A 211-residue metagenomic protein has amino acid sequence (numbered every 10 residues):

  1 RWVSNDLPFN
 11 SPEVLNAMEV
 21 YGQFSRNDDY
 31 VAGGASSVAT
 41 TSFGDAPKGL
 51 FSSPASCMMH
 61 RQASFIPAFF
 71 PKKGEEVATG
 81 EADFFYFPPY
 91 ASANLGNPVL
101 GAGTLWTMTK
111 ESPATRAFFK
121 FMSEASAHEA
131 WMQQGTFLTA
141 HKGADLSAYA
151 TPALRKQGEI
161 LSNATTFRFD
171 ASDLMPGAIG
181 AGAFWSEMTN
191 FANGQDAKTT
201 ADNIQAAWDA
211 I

Functional and structural regions predicted by a protein language model:
R1-M18, K72-V77, P89-P98, L146-Y149: Short, solvent-exposed loop/beta-turn-alpha elements that line the ligand-binding surface or hinge of extracytoplasmic
R1-S4, L95, L100-T107, I179-T189: Periplasmic solute-binding protein
S4-T41, F87: Glycine-centered hinge/linker elements that transmit conformational signals in sensory and ligand-binding systems
L15-S25, K48, S52, R116-S123 (+4 more regions): Non-transmembrane alpha-helical segments in soluble domains of secreted/periplasmic/extracellular proteins
R26-D29, K72-L138: Extracytoplasmic/periplasmic substrate-recognition and gating elements
F43-H60, S186, N193: Short helices/loops that flank or line small-molecule/ion binding pockets
R61-F70, T104: Beta->alpha turn/N-cap motifs
S162-I211: Conserved C-terminal helix/tail region of periplasmic/extracytoplasmic solute-binding proteins
